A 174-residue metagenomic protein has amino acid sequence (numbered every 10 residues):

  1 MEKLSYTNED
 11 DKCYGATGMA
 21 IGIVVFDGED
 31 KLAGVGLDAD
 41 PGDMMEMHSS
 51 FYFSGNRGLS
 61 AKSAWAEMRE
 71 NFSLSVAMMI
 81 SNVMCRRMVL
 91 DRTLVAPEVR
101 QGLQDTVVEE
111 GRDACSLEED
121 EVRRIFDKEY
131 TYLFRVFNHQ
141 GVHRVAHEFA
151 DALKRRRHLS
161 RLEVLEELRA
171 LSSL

Functional and structural regions predicted by a protein language model:
E2-L174: Soluble catalytic regions of large protease machineries
